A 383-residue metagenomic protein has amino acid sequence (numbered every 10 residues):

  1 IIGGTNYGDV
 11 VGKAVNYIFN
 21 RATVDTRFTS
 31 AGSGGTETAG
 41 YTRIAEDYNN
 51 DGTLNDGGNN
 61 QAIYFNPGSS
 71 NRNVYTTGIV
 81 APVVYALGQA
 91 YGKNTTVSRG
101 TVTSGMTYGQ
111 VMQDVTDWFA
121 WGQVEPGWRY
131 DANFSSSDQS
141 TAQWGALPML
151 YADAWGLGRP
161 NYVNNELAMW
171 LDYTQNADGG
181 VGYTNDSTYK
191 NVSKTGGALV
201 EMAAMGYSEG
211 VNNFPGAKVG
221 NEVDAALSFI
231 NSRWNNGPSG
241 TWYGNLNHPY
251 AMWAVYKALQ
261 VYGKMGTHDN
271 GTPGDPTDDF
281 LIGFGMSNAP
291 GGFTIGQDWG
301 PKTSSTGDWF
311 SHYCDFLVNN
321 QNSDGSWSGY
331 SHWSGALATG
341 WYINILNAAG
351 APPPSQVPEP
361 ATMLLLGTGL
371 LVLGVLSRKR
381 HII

Functional and structural regions predicted by a protein language model:
I1-D9, T23-D117, W121-N165, D172-D315 (+1 more regions): An alpha-helical repeat/solenoid feature that recognizes helix-turn-helix modules
V15: Active-site gating loops and adjacent loop-to-helix segments of metal-dependent hydrolytic enzymes
P358-S377: A short, hydrophobic C-terminal helix/tail in secreted or cell-surface proteins
R380-I383: Short, charged juxtamembrane terminal tails flanking transmembrane helices
